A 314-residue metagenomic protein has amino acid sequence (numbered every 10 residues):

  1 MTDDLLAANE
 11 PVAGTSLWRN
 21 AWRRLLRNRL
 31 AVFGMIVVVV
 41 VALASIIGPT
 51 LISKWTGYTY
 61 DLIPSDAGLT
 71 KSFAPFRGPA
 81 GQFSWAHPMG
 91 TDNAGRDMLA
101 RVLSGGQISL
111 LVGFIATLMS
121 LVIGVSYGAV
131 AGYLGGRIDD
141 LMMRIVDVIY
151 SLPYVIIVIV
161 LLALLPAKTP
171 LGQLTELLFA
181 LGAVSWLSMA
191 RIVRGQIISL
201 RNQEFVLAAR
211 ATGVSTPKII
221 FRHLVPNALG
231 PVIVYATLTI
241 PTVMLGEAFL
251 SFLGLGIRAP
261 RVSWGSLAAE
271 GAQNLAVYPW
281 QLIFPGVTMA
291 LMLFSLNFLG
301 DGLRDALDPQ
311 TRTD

Functional and structural regions predicted by a protein language model:
M1-L121, V125, A129-V130, R137 (+6 more regions): Gly/Trp-centered helix-boundary motif
R19, R96-L111, I115, G135-M143 (+3 more regions): Amphipathic cytosolic juxtamembrane alpha-helices at the membrane-cytosol interface of multi-pass membrane transporters
F33-I36, V112-A116, M142-I145, V158 (+5 more regions): Hydrophobic core positions of alpha-helical segments in small-molecule transporters and transporter systems
P88, F114, M119-G124, A129-S199 (+3 more regions): Generic hydrophobic transmembrane alpha-helix motif, especially the helices
Q107, I149, P153, V184-L187 (+7 more regions): Residue-level hotspots within pore-lining transmembrane alpha-helices of multi-pass secondary transporters
I156-V160, L164, L178, S188 (+1 more regions): Non-cytoplasmic
R191, A211-S215, R222, A228-T237 (+6 more regions): Extended, non-catalytic scaffold segments that flank or surround catalytic motifs
G195-F205, L303-Q310: Transmembrane helix boundary and interhelical loop/hinge segments in multi-pass membrane proteins
